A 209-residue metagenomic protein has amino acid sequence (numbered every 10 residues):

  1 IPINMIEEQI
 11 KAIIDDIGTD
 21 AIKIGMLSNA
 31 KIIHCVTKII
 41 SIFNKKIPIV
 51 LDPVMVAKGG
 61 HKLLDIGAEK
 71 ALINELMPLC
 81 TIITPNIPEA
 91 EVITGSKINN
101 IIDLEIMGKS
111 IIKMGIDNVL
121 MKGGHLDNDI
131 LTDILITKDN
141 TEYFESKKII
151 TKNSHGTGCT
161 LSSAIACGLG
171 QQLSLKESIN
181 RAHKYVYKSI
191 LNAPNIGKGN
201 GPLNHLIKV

Functional and structural regions predicted by a protein language model:
I1-E8, G59-G67, L126, I130-L131 (+3 more regions): Active-site-adjacent loop and "lid" segments of alpha/beta metabolic enzymes
I1-K58, K62: Conserved N-terminal subdomain of the carbohydrate kinase-like
I66-T141: Conserved phosphate/ATP/ADP-binding segment of small-molecule kinases
V92, T151-L175: Short, small-residue alpha-helix embedded
I98-L104, G170-N180: Short, charged, surface-exposed loops that flank catalytic or proteolytic processing sites
D139-I149: Glycine/charged-rich beta-loop-alpha catalytic/anionic-binding loops adjacent to active sites
K176-V209: Charged C-terminal helix
